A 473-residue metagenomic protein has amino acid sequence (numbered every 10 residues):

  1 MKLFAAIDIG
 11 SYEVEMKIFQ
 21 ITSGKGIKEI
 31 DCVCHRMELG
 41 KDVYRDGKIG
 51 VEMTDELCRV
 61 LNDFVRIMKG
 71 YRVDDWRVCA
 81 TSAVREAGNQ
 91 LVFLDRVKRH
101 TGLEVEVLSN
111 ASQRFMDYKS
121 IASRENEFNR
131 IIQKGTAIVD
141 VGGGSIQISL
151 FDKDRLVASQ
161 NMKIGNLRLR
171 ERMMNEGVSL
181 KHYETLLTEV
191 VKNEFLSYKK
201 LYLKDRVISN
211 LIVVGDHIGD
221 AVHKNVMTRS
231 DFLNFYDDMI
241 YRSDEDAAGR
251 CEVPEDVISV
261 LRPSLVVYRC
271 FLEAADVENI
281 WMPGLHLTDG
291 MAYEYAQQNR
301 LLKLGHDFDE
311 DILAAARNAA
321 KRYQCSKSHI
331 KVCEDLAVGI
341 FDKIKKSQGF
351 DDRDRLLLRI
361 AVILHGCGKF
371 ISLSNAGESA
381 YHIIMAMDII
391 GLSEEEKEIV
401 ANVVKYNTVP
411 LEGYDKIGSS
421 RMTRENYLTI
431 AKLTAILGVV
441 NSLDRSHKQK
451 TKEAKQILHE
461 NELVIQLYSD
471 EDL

Functional and structural regions predicted by a protein language model:
M1-K28, E125, R130-A158, V214-D216: Gly/Thr-rich phosphate-binding beta-strand-loop-beta motif of the actin/hexokinase/Hsp70
F4, D42-R66, G70, A83-A87 (+5 more regions): Helical "lid/coupling" subdomains associated with nucleotide-phosphate turnover
S23-E38, V43, K69-G70: Conserved ATP-binding subdomain of kinase catalytic cores across diverse folds
I27-M37, V157-I164, F308: Short coil-to-beta-strand
D74-W76: Post-signal peptide N-terminal segment of secreted/secretory-pathway proteins
A87-D95: Metal-dependent catalytic neighborhoods of phosphoester/phosphodiester hydrolases
I465-L473: A short interface-forming secondary-structure element
